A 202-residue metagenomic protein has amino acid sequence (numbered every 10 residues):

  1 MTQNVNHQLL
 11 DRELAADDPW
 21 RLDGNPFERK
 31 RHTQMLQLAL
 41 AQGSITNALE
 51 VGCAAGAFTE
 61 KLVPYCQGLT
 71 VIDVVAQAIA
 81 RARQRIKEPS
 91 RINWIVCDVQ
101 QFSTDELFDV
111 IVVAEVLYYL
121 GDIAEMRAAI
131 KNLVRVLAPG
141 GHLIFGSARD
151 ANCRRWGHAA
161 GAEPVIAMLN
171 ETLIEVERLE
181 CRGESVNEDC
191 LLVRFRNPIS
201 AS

Functional and structural regions predicted by a protein language model:
M1-G43, N47-S103, L120-N132, H142-S202: Class I (Rossmann-like) S-adenosyl-L-methionine-dependent methyltransferase catalytic domain, capturing the SAM-binding
S103-I111: A short acidic, Gly/Pro-enriched loop at the edge of an enzyme's catalytic core that lines a small-molecule cofactor
V110-A124: A short SAM/SAH-binding and catalytic strip from SAM-dependent methyltransferases
